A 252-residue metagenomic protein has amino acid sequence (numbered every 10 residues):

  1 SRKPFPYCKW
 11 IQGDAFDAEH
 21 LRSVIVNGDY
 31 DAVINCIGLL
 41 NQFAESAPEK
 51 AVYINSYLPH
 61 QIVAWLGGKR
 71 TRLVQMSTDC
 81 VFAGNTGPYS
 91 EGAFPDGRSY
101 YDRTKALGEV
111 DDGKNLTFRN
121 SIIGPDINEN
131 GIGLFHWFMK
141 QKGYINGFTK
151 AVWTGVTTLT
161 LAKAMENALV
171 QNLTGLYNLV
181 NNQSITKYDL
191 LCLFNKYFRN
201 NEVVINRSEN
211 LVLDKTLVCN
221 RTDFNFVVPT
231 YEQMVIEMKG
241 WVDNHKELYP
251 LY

Functional and structural regions predicted by a protein language model:
W10, A51-V52, G97, Y101: A hydrophobic alpha-helix adjacent to the NAD(P)-binding/active-site core of NAD(P)-dependent oxidoreductases, strongly
Q12-S56: NAD(P)H-binding glycine-rich loop region in Rossmannoid oxidoreductase-like domains and their noncatalytic homologs
V52-P59, L66, K105: Short alpha-helix in the Rossmann-fold core of NAD(P)-dependent oxidoreductases
H60-D96: Conserved Rossmann-fold NAD(P)-dependent oxidoreductase catalytic core, especially the SDR/UDP-sugar
A93, R103-T104: Active-site helix of classical SDR
R98, V110-G155, L159-T160: NAD(P)-dependent short-chain dehydrogenase/reductase
A164-D214, K246-L251: Mid/C-terminal beta-alpha module of Rossmann-like enzyme folds, strongest in SDR-family dehydrogenases/epimerases
P229-Y252: Amphipathic terminal alpha-helices
